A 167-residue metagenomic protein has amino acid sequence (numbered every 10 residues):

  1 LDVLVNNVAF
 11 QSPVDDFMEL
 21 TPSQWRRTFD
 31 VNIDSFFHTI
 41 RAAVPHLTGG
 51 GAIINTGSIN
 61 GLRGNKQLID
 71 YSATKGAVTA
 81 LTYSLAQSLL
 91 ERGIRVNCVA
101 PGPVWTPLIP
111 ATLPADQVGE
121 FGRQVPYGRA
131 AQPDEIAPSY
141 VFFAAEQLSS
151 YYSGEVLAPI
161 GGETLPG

Functional and structural regions predicted by a protein language model:
Q11-V14, R63, L148, S153-G167: Short C-terminal tail/terminal secondary-structure segment of NAD(P)H-dependent dehydrogenase/reductase domains
D15-F17, T21-R26, F121: Substrate-binding pocket helix/loop in short-chain dehydrogenase/reductase
I40, T74, T82: Active-site helix of classical SDR
P45, Q87-E91: Alpha-helical segment proximal to the catalytic Tyr-Lys
S58: Residue(s) in the substrate-gating loop at a strand-loop-helix junction that position the organic substrate next
L90, R95, Y151-S153: Short, small/polar-rich loop/turn modules that mediate ligand/substrate recognition or access, typified
C98, E120-L148, Y152, P159-G161: C-terminal helical subdomain
